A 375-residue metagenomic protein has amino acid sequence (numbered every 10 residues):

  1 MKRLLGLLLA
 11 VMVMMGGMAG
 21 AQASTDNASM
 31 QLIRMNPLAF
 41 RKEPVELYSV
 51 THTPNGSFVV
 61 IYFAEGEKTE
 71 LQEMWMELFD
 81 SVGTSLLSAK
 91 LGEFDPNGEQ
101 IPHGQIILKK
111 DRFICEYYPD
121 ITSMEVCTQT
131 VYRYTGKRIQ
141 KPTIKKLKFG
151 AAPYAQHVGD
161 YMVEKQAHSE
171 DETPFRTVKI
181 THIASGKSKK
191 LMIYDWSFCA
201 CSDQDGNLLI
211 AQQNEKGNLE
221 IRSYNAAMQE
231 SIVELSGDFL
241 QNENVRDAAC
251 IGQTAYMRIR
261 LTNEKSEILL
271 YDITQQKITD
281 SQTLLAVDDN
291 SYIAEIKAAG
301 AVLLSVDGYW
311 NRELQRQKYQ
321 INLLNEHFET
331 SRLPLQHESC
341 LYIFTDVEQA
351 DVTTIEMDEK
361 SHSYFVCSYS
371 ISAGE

Functional and structural regions predicted by a protein language model:
M1-G6: Positively charged n-region of N-terminal signal peptides that target proteins for export
L8-G16: Bacterial N-terminal signal peptides
S24-R41, E73-E93, T122-K148, E172-M192 (+4 more regions): Surface-exposed loop/turn elements that mediate protein-protein interactions on large endomembrane-trafficking
A39-L71: Beta-strand-rich domains and repeat architectures in extracellular enzymes and scaffolds, especially beta-propellers
P44-H52, P96-K109, K146-G159, I193-Q204 (+3 more regions): Repeated scaffold domains used in trafficking and secretory/extracellular systems, primarily beta-propellers
G56-E65, Q105-T122, A155-E170, G206-Q213 (+3 more regions): Short beta-strand elements that form the blades of beta-propeller/WD-repeat-like and other beta-sheet-rich scaffold
N244-R246, C250-G252, Y256-L269, I273-F344: Intrinsically disordered, low-complexity segments enriched in Gly and acidic/Ser/Thr residues that form flexible
L341-E375: Blade-level signature of beta-propeller repeat domains, shared across WD40, Kelch, NHL, RCC1 and BNR/Asp-box propellers
